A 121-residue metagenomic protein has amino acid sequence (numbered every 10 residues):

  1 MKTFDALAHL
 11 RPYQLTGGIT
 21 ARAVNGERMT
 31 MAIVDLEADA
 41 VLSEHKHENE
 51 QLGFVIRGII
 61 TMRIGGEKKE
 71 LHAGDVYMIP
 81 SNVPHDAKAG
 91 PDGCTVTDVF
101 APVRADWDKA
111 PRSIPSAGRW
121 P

Functional and structural regions predicted by a protein language model:
M1-R28, K109-P121: A short, N-terminal "cap"/entry segment at the start of jelly-roll beta-barrel domains of the cupin/DSBH fold
G17, A32-K46: Conserved short histidine dyad/triad with adjacent acidic residue
T30, I59-T61, K68, P84 (+1 more regions): Structural motif
D35-E37, H47-M62: Short, conserved beta-strand element in jelly-roll/cupin
I59, V76-P80, K109, S113: A beta-strand edge to alpha-helix "cap/lid" segment located at domain peripheries
E67-S81: Short acidic-glycine-tyrosine-enriched beta hairpin
S81-D106: Ligand-binding loop in jelly-roll beta-barrel domains
